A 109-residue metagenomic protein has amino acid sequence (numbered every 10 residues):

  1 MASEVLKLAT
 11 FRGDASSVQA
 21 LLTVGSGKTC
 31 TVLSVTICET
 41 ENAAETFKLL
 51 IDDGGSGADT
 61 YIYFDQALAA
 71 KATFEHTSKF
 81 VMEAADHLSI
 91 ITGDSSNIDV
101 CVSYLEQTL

Functional and structural regions predicted by a protein language model:
M1-C30, S34, I91-L109: C-terminal interaction-tip segments
A9, Y61-L68: Solvent-exposed serine/threonine-rich low-complexity stretches and specific carbohydrate-binding patches
D14-S17, L68-T73: Solvent-exposed, conformationally flexible loop/turn segments
I37-N42, G93: Short solvent-exposed strand-capping/beta-turn motif centered on an Asx-Ser/Thr pair
N42-F64: Short, surface-exposed beta-strand/strand-loop-strand elements in extracellular ectodomains
T73-K79: Exposed aromatic-hydrophobic patches
F80-D94: Noncatalytic modules at the cell exterior or secretory-pathway interfaces, chiefly beta-strand-rich lectin/adhesion
